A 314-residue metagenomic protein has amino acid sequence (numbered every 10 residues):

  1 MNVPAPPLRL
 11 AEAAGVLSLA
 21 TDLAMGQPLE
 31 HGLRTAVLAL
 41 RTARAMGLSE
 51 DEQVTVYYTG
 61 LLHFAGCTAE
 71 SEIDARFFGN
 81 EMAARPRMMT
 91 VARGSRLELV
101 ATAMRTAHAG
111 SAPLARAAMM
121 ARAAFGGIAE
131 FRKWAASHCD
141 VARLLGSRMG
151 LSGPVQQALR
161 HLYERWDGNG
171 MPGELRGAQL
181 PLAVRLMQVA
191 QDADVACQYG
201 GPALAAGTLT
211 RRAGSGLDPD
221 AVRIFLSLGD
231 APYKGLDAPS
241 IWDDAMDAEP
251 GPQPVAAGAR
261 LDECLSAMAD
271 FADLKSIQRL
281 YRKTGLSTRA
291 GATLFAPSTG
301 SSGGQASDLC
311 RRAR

Functional and structural regions predicted by a protein language model:
N2-R314: Histidine- and acidic-residue-rich, metal-dependent catalytic cores
